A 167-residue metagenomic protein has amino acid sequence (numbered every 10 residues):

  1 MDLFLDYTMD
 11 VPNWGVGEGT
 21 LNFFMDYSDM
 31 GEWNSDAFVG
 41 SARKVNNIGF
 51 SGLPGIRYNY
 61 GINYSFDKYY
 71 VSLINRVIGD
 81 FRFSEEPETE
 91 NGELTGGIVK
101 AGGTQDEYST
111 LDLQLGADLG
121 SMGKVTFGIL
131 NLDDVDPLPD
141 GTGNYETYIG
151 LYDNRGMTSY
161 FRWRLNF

Functional and structural regions predicted by a protein language model:
M1-P87: Gram-negative outer-membrane beta-barrel transporters
G15-L21, I56-Y58, D67-Y69, S109-L111 (+3 more regions): Outer-envelope beta-barrel architecture signal
G31-N34, V77-N91, G116-F167: C-terminal beta-signal and adjacent terminal beta-strands/loops of Gram-negative outer-membrane beta-barrel proteins
R43-G49, E90-E93, G97-G103, E146-L151: Extracellular loop and loop/strand-boundary signature of outer-membrane beta-barrel proteins
F50-G55, Q105-S109, D153-R155: Short sequence motifs at beta-strands and strand-loop junctions characteristic of Gram-negative outer-membrane
N75-R76, S84-L111: Generic long, charged, amphipathic alpha-helical segments
